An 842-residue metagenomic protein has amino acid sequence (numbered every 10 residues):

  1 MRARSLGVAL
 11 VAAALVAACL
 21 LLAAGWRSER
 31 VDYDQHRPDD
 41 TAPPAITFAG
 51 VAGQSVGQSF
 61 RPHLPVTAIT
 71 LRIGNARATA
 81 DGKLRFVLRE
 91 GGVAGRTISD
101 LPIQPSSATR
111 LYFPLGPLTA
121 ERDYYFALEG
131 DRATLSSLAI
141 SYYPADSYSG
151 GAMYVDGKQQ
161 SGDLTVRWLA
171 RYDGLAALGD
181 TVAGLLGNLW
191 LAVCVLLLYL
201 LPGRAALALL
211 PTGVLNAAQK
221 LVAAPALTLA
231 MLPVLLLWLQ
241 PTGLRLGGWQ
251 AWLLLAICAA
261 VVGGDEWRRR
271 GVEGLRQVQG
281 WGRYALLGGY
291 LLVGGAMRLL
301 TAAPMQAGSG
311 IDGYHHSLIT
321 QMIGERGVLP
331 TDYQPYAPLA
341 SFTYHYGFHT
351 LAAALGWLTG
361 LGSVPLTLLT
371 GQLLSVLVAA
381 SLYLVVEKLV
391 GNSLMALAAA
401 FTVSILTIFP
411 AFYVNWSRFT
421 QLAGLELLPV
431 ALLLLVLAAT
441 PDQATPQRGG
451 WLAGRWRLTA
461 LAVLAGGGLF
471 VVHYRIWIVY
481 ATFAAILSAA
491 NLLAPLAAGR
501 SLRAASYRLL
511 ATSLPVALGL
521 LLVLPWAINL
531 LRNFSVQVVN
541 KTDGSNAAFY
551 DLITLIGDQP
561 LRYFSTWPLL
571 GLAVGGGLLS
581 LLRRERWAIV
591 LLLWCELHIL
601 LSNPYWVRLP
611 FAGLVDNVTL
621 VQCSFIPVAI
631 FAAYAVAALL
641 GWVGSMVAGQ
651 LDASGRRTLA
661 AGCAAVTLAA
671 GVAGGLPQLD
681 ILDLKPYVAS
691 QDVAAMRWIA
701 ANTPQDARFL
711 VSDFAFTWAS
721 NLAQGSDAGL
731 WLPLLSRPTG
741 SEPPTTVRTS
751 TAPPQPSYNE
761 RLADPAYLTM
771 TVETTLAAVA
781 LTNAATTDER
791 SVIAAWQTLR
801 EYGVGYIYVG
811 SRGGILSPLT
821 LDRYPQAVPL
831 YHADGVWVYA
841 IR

Functional and structural regions predicted by a protein language model:
M1-A17, R508-L520, A637-G675: Signature aromatic-anchored transmembrane alpha helix within multi-pass, membrane-resident enzymes that catalyze glycan
M1-E29, G162-Q279: Membrane-embedded, hydrophobic transmembrane alpha-helices
R2-G95, I103-D123, E129-V182: Beta-sheet-rich sandwich/jelly-roll-like modules and their strand-loop junctions
A14-A17, T542, R584-E585, D652 (+1 more regions): Extracytoplasmic
L175, L287-E426, P446-G449, I681-V688 (+3 more regions): Active-site lumenal/periplasmic loops and adjacent helix-entry segments of GT-C-fold, multi-pass membrane
L201, S488-A489, A494-A498, L514-L522 (+1 more regions): Hydrophobic, aromatic-rich transmembrane alpha-helices and their immediate juxtamembrane boundary segments
P241-Q250, P304-S309, P338, T359-G360 (+9 more regions): Membrane-helix boundary/interfacial segments in multi-pass membrane proteins
R448-Y474: Membrane-interface alpha helices of multi-pass inner-membrane proteins
